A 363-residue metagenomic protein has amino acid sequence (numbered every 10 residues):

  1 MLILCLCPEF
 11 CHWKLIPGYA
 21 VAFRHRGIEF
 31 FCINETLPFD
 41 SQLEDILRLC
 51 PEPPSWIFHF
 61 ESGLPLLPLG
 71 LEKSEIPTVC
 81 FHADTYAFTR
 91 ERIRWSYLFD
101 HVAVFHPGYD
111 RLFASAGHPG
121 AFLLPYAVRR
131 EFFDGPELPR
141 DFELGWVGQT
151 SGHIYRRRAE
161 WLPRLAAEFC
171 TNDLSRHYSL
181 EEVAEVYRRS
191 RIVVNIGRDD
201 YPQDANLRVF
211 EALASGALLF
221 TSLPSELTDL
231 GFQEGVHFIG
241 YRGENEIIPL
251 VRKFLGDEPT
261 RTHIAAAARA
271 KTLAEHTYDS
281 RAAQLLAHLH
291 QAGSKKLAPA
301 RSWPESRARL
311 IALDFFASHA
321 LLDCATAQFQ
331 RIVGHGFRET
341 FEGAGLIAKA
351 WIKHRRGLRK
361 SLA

Functional and structural regions predicted by a protein language model:
M1-I46, H59-G70, P77, A83-E234 (+1 more regions): Nucleotide-sugar donor-binding catalytic core of glycosyltransferases
D45-L49, V186, L250, H288: CheY-like receiver
R48, E52-W56: Proline-aspartate-enriched helix->loop->beta-strand connector
E52-P53, Y97, H276: Active-site charged/polar residues at nucleotide-handling catalytic sites that mediate phosphoryl, nucleotidyl
F238-E244, K253-E258: Conserved acidic donor-binding segment of nucleotide-sugar-dependent glycosyltransferases
K253-A363: C-terminal amphipathic helix plus adjacent low-complexity, charged tail appended to glycosyltransferase catalytic
